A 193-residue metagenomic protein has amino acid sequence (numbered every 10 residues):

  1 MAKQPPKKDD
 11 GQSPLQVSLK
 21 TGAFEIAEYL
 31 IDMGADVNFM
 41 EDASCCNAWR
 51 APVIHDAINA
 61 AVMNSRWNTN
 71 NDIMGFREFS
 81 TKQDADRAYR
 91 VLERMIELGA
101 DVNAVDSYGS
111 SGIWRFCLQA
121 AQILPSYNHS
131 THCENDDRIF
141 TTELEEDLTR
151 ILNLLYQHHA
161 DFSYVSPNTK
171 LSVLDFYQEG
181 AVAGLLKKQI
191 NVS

Functional and structural regions predicted by a protein language model:
M1-P5, E28-V37, E93-D101, R150-F162 (+1 more regions): Ankyrin repeat domain, specifically the short helix-to-loop turn at the C-terminus of the second helix of each repeat
A2-V17, M40-S80, V105-F140, V165-Q178: Ankyrin-repeat boundary/"N-cap" motif
V17, E25, Y29, M33 (+1 more regions): Polyanion-binding and phosphate-handling cores
E25-I26, R87-V91, D147-I151, A181-G184: Conserved ankyrin/ankyrin-like repeat signature
F176-S193: Terminal, low-structured helical/coil segments at or just beyond the last alpha-helical repeat
